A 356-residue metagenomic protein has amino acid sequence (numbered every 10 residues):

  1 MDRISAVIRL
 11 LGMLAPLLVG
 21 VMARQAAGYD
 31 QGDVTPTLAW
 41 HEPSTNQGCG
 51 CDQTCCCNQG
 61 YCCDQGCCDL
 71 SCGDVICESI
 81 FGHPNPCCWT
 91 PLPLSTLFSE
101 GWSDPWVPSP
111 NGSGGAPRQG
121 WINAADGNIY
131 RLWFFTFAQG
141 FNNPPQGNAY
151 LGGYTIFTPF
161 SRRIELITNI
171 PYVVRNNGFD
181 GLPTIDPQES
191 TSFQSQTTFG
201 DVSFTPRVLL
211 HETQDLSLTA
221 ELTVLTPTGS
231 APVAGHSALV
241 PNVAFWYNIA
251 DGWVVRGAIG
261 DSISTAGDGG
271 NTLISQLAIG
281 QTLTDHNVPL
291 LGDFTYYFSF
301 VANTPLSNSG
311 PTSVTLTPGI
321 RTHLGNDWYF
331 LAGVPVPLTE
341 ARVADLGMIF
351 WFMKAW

Functional and structural regions predicted by a protein language model:
M1-V7: N-terminal secretory signal peptides that target proteins for export/translocation
R9-G20: Bacterial N-terminal signal peptides
M22-G28: Sec/Tat signal peptide C-region and signal peptidase I cleavage site
G28-S44, G48-W356: Transmembrane beta-barrel domains of Gram-negative outer membranes and organellar outer membranes
